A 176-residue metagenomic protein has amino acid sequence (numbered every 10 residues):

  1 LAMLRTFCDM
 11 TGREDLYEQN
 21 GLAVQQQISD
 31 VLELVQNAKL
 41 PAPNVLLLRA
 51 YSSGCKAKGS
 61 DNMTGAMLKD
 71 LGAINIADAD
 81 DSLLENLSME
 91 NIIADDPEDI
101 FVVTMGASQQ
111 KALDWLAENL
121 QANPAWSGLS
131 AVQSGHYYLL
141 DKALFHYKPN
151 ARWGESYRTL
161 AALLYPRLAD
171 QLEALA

Functional and structural regions predicted by a protein language model:
L1-G54, A77, V132-A176: Extracytoplasmic substrate-binding proteins
Q26, E33, L84-N91, N119-G128: Alpha-helical scaffolding within the catalytic cores of extracellular/periplasmic polymer-degrading hydrolases
A38-P41, K69, I93-D95, L129-Q133: Extracellular/periplasmic catalytic domains that process cell-envelope and extracellular macromolecules
A50-Y51, P97, M105-A107, K142: Solvent-exposed coil/turn segments that connect beta secondary-structure elements in extracytoplasmic/periplasmic
C55-A57, E85, Q109-L113, K148-P149: Extracytoplasmic/secreted cell-surface and envelope-processing proteins
K56-E85: Alpha-helical, coiled-coil/dimerization segments enriched in small aliphatic residues
M89-V102: Proline-aspartate-enriched helix->loop->beta-strand connector
V102-L120: A ligand-binding cleft/hinge motif common to bilobed small-molecule-binding domains
